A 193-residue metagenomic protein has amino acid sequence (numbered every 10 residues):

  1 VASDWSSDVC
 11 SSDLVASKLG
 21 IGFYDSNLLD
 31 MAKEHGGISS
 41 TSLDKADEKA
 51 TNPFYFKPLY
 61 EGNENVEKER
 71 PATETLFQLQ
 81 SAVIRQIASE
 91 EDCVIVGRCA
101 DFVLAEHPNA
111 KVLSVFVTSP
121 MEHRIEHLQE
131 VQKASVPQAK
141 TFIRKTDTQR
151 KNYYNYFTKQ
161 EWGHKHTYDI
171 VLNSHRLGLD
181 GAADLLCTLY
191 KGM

Functional and structural regions predicted by a protein language model:
V1-W5, V9: Single conserved hydrophobic/aromatic residue that forms the stacking wall/gate of nucleotide- or nucleobase-binding
C10-I21: A conserved segment at the C-terminal end of the G1
F23, V112-S114, D169-V171: Conserved beta-strand scaffold positions in the cores of enzyme catalytic domains, especially in NTP/NDP-utilizing
D30-D92: ATP-dependent small-molecule kinase phosphotransfer cores that center on conserved nucleotide phosphate-binding segments
N52-P58, S135-D180: Small-molecule kinase domains that catalyze NTP-dependent phosphoryl transfer to phosphate-bearing small molecules
S81, L179-C187: Short, amphipathic alpha-helical "lid/cap" segments that border enzyme active or binding sites
S81-Q132: ATP-dependent NMP and nucleoside kinases share a basic, alpha-helical "lid"
